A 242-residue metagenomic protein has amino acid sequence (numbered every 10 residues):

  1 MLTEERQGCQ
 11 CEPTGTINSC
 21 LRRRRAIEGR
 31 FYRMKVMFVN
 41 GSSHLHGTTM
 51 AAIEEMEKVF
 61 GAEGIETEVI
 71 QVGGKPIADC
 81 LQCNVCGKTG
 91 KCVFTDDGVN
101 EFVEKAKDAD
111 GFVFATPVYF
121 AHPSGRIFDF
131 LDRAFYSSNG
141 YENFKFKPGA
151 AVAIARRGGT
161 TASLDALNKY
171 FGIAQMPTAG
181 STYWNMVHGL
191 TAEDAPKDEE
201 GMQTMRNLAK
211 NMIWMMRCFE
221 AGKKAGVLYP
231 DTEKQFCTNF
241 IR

Functional and structural regions predicted by a protein language model:
C9-C11, C20: Cysteine-centered motifs
C11, K75-A106, E233-R242: Cysteine-cluster motifs in flexible loop/terminal segments that predominantly coordinate metals
N18-R33: Short, Lys/Arg-enriched N-terminal segments with co-localized hydrophobic residues within the first ~10-30 amino acids
K35-E63: N-terminal beta1-alpha1 ligand-phosphate binding loop
I65-K75: A short beta-strand-loop structural module common to alpha/beta enzyme folds
T89-Y183: Helix-loop-strand module that forms the ligand-binding subsite of alpha/beta enzymes
P177-R242: Glycine-rich phosphate/pyrophosphate-binding loop and the adjoining helix
